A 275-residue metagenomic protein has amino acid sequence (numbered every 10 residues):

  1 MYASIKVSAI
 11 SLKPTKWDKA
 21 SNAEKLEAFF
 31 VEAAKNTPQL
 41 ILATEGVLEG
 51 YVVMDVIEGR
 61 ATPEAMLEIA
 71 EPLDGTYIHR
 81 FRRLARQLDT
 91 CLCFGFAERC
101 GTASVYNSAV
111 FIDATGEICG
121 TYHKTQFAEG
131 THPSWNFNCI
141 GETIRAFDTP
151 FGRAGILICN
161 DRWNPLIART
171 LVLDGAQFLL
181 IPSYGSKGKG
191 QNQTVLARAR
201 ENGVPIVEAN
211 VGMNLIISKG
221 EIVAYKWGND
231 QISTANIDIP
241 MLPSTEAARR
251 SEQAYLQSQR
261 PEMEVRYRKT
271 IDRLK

Functional and structural regions predicted by a protein language model:
S4-D18, T121, R153-D161, L180: Active-site-proximal beta-strand elements of phosphoester/diester hydrolases
K6, T37-P38, D89, R153 (+1 more regions): Short loop/turn motifs at secondary-structure junctions
S11-K13, T44, H123, P182 (+1 more regions): Residue-level recognition of beta-strand->loop/alpha-helix junctions
K19, E24-T115, G188-E201: Cys-nucleophile CN-hydrolase/nitrilase-fold catalytic domain and related Cys-dependent amidase chemistry that acts on
E49, V56, V110, T121-A128 (+1 more regions): Short beta->alpha transition motifs characteristic of CBS
A70-C93, C159-N236: CN hydrolase (nitrilase-like) catalytic-core segments centered on the catalytic cysteine and neighboring Lys/Glu
R83, C100-D174, Q193, A197 (+1 more regions): Active-site catalytic loop in hydrolytic enzyme cores
A146, A197-R198, V207-K275: C-terminal beta-strand edge segments of enzyme domains
